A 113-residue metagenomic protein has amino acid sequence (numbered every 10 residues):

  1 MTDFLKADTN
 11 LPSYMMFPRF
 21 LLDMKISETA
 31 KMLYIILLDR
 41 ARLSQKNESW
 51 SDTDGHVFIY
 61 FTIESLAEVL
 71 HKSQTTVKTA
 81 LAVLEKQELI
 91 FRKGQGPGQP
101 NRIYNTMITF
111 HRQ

Functional and structural regions predicted by a protein language model:
M1-E64: Short recognition helix of helix-turn-helix/winged-helix DNA-binding domains
N10, P18, Q95, N105-M107: Poly-acidic low-complexity segments
R42-Y104: Winged helix-turn-helix DNA-binding recognition segment
T109-Q113: Short, amphipathic alpha-helical interaction segments positioned at domain boundaries
